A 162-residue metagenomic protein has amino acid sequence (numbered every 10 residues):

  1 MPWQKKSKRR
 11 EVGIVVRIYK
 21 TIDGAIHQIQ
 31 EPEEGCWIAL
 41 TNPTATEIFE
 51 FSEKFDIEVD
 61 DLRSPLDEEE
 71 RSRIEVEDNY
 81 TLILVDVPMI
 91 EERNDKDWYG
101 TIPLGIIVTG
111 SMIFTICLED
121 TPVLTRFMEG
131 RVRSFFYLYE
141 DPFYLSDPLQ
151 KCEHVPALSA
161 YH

Functional and structural regions predicted by a protein language model:
M1-H162: Peripheral, non-transmembrane regulatory/ligand-interaction domains of membrane transport proteins
